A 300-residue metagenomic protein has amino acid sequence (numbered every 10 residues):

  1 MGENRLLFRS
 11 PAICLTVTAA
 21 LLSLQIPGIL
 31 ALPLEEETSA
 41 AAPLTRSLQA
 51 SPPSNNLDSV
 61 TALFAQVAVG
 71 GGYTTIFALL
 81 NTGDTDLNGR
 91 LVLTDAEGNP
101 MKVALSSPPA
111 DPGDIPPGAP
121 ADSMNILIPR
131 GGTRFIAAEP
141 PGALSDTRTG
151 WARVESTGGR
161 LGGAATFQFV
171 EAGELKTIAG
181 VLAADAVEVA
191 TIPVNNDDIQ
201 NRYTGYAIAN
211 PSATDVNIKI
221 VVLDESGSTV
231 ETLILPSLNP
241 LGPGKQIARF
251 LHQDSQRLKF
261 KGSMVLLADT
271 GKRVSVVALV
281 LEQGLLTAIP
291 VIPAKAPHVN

Functional and structural regions predicted by a protein language model:
M1-R9: N-terminal secretory signal peptides that target proteins for export/translocation
P11-C14, G70: Short hydrophobic/aromatic segments of transmembrane alpha-helices and their interfaces
C14-G28: Bacterial N-terminal signal peptides
Q25-N300: Gly/Pro-rich, tryptophan- and cysteine-flecked surface segments typical of secreted/extracellular proteins
